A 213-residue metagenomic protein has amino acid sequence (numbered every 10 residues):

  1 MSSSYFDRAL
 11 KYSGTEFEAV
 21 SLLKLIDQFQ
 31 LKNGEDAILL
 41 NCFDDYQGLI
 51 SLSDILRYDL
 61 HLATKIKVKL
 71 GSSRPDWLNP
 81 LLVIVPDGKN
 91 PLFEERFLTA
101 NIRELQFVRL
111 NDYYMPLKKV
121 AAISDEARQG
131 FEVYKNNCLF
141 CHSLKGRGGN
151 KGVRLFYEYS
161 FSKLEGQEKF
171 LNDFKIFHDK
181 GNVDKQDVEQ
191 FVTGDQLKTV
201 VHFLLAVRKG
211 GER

Functional and structural regions predicted by a protein language model:
M1-N111: Structured, non-membrane catalytic/scaffold regions adjacent to prosthetic-group chemistry
K11-A19, L31, I123, A127 (+5 more regions): Solvent-exposed, acidic/flexible segments
A19, L23-I26, G152, L171 (+1 more regions): Extracytoplasmic/secreted envelope proteins and their assembly/folding machinery, especially bacterial periplasmic
E104, R109, Q186-R213: C-terminal capping alpha-helices of c-type cytochrome domains
L110-E132: Electrostatic cytochrome c docking/interface patches
G130-K145, V200-L204: The canonical Cys-X-X-Cys-His
H142, K175-H178, L205-R208: Protein kinase-like catalytic domain
S143-I176: Gly/Gly-Pro-rich "capping" loops immediately C-terminal to redox-active cysteine motifs in periplasmic/lumenal
